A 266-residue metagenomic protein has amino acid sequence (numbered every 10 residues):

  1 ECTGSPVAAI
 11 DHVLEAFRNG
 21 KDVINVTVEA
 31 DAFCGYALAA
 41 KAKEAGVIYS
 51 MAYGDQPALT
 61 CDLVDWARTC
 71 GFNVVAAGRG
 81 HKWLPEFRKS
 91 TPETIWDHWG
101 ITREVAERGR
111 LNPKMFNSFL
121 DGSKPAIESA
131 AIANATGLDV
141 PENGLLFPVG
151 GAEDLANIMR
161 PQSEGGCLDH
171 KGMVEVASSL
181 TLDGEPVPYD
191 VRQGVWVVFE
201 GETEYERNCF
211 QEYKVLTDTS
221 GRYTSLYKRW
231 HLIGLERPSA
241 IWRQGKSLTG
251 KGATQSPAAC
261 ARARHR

Functional and structural regions predicted by a protein language model:
E1, N25-V26, Y49-Y53, V74-G78 (+1 more regions): General beta-strand structural signal in soluble alpha/beta enzymes
T3-N19, V26-I48, A52-D55, T60-W66: Rossmann-fold NAD(P)-binding glycine/threonine-rich loop
G35-Y36, C61, E86-F87, A152-E153: Short Asp/Glu-rich motifs
K43-I48, D65-N73, N134-P141, H265: Generic secondary-structure signature for well-ordered alpha-helical cores
E44, C70, I95, N157-Q162: Short alpha-helix boundary/capping motifs
S50, G54-S118: Rossmann-like NAD(P)H-binding beta-loop-alpha module
H98-R266: C-terminal catalytic/substrate-binding lobe primarily of soluble NAD(P)-dependent oxidoreductases
